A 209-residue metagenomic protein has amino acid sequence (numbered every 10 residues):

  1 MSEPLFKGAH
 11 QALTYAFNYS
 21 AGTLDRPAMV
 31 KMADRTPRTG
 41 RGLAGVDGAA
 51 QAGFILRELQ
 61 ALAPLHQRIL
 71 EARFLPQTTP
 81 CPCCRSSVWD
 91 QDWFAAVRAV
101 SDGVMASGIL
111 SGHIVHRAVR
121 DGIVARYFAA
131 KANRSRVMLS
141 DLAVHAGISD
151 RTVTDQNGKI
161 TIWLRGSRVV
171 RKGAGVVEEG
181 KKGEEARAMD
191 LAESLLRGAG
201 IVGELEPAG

Functional and structural regions predicted by a protein language model:
M1-R68, A72-G108, G112-H113, S135-T152 (+1 more regions): N-terminal interaction/assembly modules
I69-L70, V119-A129: Short alpha-helical "packing" element that flanks the helix-turn-helix/winged-helix DNA-binding module
L110-G122: A contiguous binding-surface segment within folded domains or other stable secondary-structure elements
A132: Charged, low-complexity surface patches
